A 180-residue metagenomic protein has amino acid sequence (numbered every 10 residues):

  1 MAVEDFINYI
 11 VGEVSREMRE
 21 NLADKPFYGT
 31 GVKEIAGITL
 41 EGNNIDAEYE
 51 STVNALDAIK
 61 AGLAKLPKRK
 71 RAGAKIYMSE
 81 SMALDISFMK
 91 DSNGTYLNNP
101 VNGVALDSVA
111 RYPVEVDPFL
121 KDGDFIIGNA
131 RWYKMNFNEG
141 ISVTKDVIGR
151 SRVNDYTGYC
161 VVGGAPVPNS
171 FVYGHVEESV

Functional and structural regions predicted by a protein language model:
M1-K65, E177-V180: Alpha-helical scaffold segments that mediate packing/assembly in large oligomeric complexes
E4, N8-E17, N21, K90-V180: Sequence/fold signature of self-assembling virion shell proteins
A23-F27, G31, K68-A72, T95 (+1 more regions): Intrinsically disordered or highly flexible coil/loop and linker segments, enriched in small and charged/polar residues
I35-S108, E139: Extended, solvent-exposed, turn-rich assembly/linker loops in the middle of proteins
